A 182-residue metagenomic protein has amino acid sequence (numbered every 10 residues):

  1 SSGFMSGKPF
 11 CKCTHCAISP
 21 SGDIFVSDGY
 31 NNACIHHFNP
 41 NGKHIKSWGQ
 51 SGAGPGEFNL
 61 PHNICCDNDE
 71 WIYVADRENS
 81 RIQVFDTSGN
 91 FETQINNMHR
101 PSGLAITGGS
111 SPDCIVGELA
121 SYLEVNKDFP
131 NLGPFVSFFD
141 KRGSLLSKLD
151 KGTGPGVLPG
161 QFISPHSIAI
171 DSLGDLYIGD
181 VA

Functional and structural regions predicted by a protein language model:
S1-A182: Eukaryotic scaffold repeat domains enriched in small/polar residues
